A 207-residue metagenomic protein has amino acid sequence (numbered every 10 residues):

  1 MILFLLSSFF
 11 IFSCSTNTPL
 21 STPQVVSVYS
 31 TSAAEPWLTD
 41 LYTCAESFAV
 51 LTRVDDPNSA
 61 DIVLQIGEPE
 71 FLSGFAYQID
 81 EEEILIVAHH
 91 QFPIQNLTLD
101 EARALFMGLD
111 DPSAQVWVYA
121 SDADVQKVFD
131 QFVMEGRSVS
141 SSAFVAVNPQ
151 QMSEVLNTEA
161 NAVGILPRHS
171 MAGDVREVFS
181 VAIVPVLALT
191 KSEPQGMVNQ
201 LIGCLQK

Functional and structural regions predicted by a protein language model:
M1-I11: Bacterial N-terminal signal peptides
C14-K207: Exported/periplasmic ABC-transporter solute-binding proteins
